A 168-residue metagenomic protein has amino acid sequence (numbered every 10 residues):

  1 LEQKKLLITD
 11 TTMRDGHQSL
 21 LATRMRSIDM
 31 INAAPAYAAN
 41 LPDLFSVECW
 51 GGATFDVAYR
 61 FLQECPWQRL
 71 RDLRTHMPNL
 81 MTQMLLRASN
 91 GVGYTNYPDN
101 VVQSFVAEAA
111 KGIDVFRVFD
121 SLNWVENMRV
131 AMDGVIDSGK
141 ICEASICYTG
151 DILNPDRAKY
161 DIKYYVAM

Functional and structural regions predicted by a protein language model:
E2-Q3, M13-S19, A33-P35, G52: ATP-dependent carboxylate/acyl-activation modules
Q3-L6, K140: Flexible hinge/switch segments at interdomain interfaces of large molecular machines
I8, G16, V118: Conserved, mostly hydrophobic/aromatic
G16, F45-V47, T82: Hydrophobic beta-strand segments of well-ordered beta-sheets in folded domains
S19-S27: Short, polar loop/linker segments at the starts of domains and inter-domain junctions
I28, N32-A39, V130-D133, A167: A broad, structural surface signal
N32, A36-A58: Terminal or standalone catalytic/regulatory effector modules within metabolic enzymes and repeat proteins
C49-A167: Active-site beta->alpha loop and helix N-cap motifs at the rims of alpha/beta catalytic domains
